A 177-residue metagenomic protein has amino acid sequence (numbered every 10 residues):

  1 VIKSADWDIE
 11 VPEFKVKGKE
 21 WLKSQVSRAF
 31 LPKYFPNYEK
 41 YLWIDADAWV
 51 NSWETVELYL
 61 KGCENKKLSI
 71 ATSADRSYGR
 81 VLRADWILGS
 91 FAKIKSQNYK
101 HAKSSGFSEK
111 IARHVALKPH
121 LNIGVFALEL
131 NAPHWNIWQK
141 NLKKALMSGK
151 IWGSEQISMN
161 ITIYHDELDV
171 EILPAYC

Functional and structural regions predicted by a protein language model:
V1-C177: Glycosyltransferase catalytic domains, chiefly GT-A lineage
